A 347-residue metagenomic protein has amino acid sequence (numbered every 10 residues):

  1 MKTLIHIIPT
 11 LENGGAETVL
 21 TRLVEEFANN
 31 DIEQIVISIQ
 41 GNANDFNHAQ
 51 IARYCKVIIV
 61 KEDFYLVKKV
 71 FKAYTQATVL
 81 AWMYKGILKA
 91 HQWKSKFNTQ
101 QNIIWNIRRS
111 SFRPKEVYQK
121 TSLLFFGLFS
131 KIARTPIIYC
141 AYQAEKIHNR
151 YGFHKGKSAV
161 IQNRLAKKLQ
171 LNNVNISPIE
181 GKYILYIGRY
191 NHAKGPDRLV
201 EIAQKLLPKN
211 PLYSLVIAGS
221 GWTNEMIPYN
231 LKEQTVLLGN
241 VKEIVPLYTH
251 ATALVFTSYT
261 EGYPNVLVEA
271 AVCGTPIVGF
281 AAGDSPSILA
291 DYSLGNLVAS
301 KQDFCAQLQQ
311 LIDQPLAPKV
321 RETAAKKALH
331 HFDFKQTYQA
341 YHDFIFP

Functional and structural regions predicted by a protein language model:
H6-E62, G221-T223: N-terminal strand-loop element at the rim of the active site of nucleotide-sugar-dependent glycosyltransferases
G14-E25, K182, Y186-K205, I217 (+1 more regions): A conserved mid-protein helix/loop that constitutes part of the nucleotide-sugar donor-binding site
A81-I87, I107: Short His-centered aromatic/hydrophobic patch
A133-S158, L165: A short, active-site helix/loop in glycosyltransferases that binds the activated sugar's phosphate group
N149, K157-G181: Acidic anion/phosphate-binding donor-loop and adjacent secondary structure in glycosyltransferase catalytic cores
N240, Y259: Aromatic "clamp/platform" in nucleotide-sugar-dependent glycosyltransferases that forms part of the donor/acceptor
P276-G279: Short hydrophobic beta-strand element within catalytic cores of glycosyltransferases and related nucleotide-activated
D291-D303, Q310-P315: Conserved acidic donor-binding segment of nucleotide-sugar-dependent glycosyltransferases
